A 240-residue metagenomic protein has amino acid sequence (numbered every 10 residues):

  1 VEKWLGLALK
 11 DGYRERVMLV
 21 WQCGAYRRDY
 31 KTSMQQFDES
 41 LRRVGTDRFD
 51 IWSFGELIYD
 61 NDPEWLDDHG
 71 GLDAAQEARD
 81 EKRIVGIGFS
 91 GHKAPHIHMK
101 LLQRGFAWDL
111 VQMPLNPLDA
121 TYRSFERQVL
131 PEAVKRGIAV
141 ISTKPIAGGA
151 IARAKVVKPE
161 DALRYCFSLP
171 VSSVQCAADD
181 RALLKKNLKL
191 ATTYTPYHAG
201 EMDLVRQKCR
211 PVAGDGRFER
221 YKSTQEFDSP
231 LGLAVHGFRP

Functional and structural regions predicted by a protein language model:
V1-L5, A94-M99, R181-L184: Short, well-ordered alpha-helical microsegments
V1-V17, A74: N-terminal binding-site loop/beta-alpha segment at the start of enzyme catalytic domains that lines or forms
K3-L7, D38, M99-K100, R164: Active-site phosphate/pyrophosphate- and oxyanion-stabilizing loops and adjacent acidic/basic residues in soluble
L7-L9, R104, R127-P240: Structured C-terminal cap/extension of enzyme domains
E15-L19, A107-P114, T195-E201: Short hydrophobic/aromatic-enriched beta-strand-loop microsegments
R16-C23, S53-E56: N-terminal small/glycine-rich loop or linker at the start of catalytic domains across soluble metabolic enzymes
G24, G91-H92, Q175-A178: Conserved residues at beta->alpha junctions
R27-Q128, V134-I141: Glycine/proline-rich, positively charged, aromatic-decorated active-site loop/lid region on the catalytic face
